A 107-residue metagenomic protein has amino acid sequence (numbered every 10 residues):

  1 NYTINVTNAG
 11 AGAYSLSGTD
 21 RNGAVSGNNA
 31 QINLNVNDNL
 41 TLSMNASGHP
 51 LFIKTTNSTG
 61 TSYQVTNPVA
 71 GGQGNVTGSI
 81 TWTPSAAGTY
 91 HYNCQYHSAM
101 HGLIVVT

Functional and structural regions predicted by a protein language model:
Y2, A30, D38-L40: Structural beta-strand segments of beta-rich domains
Y2-G12, L16, N22-S26, G48 (+1 more regions): Extracellular/periplasmic metallocenter environments
S26-I32: Non-catalytic, beta-strand-enriched accessory regions in extracellular/secretory proteins and membrane protein
N35-N37, A87: Beta-strand-connecting loops/turns
L40-L42, Y92: Hydrophobic beta-strand residues of extracellular immunoglobulin-like
S43-S47: Acidic, Ser/Thr
P50-G60, L103-V106: Short, surface-exposed beta-strand/strand-loop-strand elements in extracellular ectodomains
T59-N67: Surface-exposed loop/edge segments in extracytoplasmic proteins
